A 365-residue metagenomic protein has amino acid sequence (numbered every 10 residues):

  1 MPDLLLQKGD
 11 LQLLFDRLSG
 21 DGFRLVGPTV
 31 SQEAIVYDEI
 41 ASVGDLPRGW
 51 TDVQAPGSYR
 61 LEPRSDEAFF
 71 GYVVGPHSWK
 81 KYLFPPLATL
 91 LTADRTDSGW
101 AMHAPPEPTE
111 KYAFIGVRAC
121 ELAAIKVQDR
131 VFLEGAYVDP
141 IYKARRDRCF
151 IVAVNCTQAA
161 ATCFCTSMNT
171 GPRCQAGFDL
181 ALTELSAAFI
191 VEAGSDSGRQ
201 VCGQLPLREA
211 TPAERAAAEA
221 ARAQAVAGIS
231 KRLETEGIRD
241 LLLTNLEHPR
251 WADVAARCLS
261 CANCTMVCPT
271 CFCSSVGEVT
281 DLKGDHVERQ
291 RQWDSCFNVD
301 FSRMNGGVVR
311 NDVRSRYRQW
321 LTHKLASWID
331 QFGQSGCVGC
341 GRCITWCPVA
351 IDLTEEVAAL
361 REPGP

Functional and structural regions predicted by a protein language model:
M1-L243, P249-W251, C271, L282: Iron-sulfur-associated redox domains of electron-transfer enzymes in respiratory and anaerobic energy metabolism
D21, C261, C340: Single, functionally critical "micro-switch" positions that shape active/binding sites and transmembrane helices
R24, C264, C343: Residue-level detector of anion-binding/catalytic polar loops
G27, V267-C268, W346: A generic structural-conservation signal
T235-A256, S274-P365: Ferredoxin-type iron-sulfur electron-transfer modules in oxidoreductases and energy-metabolism complexes
A255-T265: Extended amphipathic alpha-helical segments enriched in small hydrophobics
N263-V279: A donor-sugar binding/catalytic signature common to diverse glycosyltransferases and related nucleotide-sugar
